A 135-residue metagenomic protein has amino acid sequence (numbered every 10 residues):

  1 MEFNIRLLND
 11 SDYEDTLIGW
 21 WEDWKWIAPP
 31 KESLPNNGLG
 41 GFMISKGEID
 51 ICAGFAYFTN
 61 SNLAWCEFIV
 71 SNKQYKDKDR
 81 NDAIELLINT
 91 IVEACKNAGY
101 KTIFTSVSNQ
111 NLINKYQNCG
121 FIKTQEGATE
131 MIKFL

Functional and structural regions predicted by a protein language model:
M1-P30, G127-A128: Short amphipathic alpha-helix that is part of the acyltransferase structural core
D12-D15, S61, Q110-N111: Short alpha-helical
W21-G47, I51-A64, F68-S71: A conserved beta-strand-loop-helix scaffold within acyl/acetyltransferase catalytic domains
D77-C95: Conserved acetyl-CoA-binding loop-helix of GNAT-fold acetyltransferases
I103-N114, L135: Conserved beta-strand-loop-alpha-helix junction that forms the acyl-donor binding cleft
S106, I122-L135: Conserved catalytic-core motifs of GNAT/GCN5-like acyltransferases
N114-F121: Conserved active-site tyrosine of GNAT-family acetyltransferases
